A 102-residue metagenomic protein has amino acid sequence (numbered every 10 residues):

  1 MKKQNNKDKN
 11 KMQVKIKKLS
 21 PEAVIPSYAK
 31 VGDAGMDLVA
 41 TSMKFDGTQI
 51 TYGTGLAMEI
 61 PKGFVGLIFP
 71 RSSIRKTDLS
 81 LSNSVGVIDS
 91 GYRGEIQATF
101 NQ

Functional and structural regions predicted by a protein language model:
M1-Q102: DUTPase catalytic domain/fold
